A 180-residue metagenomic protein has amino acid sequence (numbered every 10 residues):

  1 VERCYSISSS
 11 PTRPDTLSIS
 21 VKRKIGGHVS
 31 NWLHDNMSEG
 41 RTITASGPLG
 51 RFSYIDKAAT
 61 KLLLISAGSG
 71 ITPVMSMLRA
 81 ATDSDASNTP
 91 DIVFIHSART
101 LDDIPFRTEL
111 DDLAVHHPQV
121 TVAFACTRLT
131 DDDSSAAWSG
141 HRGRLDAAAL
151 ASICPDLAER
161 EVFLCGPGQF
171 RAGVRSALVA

Functional and structural regions predicted by a protein language model:
V1-T42, S46, A59-T60, A98-L101 (+2 more regions): Ferredoxin-reductase
I19, L64, F94-H96, F124 (+1 more regions): Structural beta-sheet core signal
G47-F52: Short, charged beta-turn/beta-strand-edge "cap" motif at the junction between a beta-strand and an adjacent loop
I55-K61, D156-E159: Short helix-loop-beta connector
K61, T89-V93, Q119-T121, E161: Residues at the starts of beta-strands that form the adenosine-phosphate
L62-T72: Short, glycine-rich nucleotide/cofactor-binding loops
I71-D85: Histidine-anchored nucleotide/phosphate-binding helix
T100-A180: Reductase modules of NAD(P)H-dependent flavoproteins
